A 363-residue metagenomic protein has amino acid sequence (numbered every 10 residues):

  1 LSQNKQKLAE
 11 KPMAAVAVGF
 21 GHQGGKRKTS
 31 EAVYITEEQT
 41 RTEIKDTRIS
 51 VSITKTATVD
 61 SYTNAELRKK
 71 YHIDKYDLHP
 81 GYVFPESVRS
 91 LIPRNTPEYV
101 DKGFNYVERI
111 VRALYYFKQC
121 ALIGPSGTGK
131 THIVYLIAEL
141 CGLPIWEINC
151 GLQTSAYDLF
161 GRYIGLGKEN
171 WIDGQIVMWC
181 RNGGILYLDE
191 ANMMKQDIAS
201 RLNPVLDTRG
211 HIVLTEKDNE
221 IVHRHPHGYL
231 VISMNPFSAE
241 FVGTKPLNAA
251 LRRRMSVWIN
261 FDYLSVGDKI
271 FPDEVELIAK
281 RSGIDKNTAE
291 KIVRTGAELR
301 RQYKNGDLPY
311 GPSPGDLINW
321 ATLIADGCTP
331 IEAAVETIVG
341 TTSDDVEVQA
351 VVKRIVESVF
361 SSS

Functional and structural regions predicted by a protein language model:
S2-S363: C-terminal regulatory/interaction module of P-loop NTP-utilizing enzymes
